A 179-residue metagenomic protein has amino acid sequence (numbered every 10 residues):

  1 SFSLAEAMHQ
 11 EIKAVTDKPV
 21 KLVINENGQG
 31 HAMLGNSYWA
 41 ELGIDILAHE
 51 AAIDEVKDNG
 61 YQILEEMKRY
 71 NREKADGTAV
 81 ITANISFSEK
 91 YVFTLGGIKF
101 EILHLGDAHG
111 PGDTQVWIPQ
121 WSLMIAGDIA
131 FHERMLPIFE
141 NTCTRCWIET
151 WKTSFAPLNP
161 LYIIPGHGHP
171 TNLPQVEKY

Functional and structural regions predicted by a protein language model:
S1-F2, V92, K99-Y179: Metallo-beta-lactamase
S3-E6, Q10-I85, E89-V92, P111: Active-site HxH/HxHxD metal-binding segment of metal-dependent hydrolases
P19-K21, G97, L136: Short, basic, glycine/proline-bearing loop/turn elements
